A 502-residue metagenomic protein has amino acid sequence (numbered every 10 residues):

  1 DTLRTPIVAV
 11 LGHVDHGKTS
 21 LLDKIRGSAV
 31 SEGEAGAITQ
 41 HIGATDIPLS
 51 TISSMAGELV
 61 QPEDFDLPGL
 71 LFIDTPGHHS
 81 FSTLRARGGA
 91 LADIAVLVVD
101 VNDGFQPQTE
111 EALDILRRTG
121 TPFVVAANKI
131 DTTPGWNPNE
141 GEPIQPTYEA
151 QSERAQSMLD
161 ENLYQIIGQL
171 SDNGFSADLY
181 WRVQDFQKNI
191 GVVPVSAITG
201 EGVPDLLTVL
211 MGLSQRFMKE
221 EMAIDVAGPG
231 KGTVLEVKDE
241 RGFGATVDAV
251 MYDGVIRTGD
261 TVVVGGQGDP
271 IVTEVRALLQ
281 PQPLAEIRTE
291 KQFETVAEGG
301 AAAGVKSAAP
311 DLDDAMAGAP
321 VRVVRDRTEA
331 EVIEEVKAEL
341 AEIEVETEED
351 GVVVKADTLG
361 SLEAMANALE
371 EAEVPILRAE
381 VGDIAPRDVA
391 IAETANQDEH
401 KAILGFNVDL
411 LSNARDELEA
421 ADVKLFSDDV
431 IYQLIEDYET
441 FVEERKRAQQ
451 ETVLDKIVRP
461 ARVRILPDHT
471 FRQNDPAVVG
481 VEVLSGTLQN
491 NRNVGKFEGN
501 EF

Functional and structural regions predicted by a protein language model:
D1, A29-G36, L49-V60, F81-T83 (+6 more regions): Active-site phosphate-binding and catalytic loops of NTP-dependent enzymes
T2-L3, I38-T39, Q61-D66, A86-L91 (+6 more regions): Conserved catalytic network of the ASCE P-loop NTPase/AAA+ motor domain
T2-T75, I94, R118, P134 (+3 more regions): Conserved G1/Walker A P-loop phosphate-binding module
V14-D15, L21, I38, D74 (+12 more regions): Residue-level signature of catalytic and energy-coupling elements of molecular machines, predominantly ATP/GTP-dependent
I47, H79-S80, A90-E110, R117-W136 (+2 more regions): Conserved Switch II/interswitch segment of TRAFAC-class P-loop GTPases
S54-I115, E286-Q292, T328-E344: Switch II of P-loop NTPase G domains
D66, A127, P143, V237-F502: C-terminal effector/interaction modules appended to NTPase cores
D131-I224, P375-G382, D388, E393 (+1 more regions): Canonical P-loop GTPase G-domain recognition
